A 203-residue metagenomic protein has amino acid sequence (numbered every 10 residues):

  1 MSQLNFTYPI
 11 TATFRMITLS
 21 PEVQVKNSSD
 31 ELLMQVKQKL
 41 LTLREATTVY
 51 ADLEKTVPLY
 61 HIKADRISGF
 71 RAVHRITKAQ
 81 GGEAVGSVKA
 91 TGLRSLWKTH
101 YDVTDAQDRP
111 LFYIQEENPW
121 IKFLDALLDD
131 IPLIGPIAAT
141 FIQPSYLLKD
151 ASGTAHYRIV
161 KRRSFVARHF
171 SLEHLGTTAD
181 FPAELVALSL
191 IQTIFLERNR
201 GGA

Functional and structural regions predicted by a protein language model:
M1-A203: Intrinsically disordered, low-complexity proline/glycine-rich segments
